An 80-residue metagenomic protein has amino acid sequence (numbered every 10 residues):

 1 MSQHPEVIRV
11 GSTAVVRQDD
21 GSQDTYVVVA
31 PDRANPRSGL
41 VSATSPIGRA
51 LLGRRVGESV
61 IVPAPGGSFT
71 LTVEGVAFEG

Functional and structural regions predicted by a protein language model:
S2-L71, A77: Non-DNA-binding regulatory cores of transcription-related proteins, predominantly C-terminal effector-binding
